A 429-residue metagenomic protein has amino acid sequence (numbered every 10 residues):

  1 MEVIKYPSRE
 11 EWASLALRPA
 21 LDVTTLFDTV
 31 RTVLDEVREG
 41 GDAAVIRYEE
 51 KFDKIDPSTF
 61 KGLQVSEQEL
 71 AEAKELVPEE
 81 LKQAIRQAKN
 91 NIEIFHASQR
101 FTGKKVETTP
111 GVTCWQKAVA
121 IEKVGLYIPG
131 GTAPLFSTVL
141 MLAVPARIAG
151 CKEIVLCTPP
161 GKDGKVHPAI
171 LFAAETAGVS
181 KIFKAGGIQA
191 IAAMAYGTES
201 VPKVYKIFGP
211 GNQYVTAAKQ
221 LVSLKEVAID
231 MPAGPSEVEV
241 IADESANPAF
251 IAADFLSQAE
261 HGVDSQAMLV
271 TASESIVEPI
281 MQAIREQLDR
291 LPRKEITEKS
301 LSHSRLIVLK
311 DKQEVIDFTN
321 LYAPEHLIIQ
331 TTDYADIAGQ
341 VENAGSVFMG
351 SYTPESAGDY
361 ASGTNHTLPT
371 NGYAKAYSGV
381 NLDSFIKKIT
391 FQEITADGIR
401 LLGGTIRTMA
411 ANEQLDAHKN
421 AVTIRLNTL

Functional and structural regions predicted by a protein language model:
M1-E122: N-terminal Rossmann-like NAD(P)+-binding subdomain of aldehyde/semialdehyde dehydrogenases
M1-S8, K181-G186, L306-D311: Short acidic-hydrophobic, aromatic-tinged amphipathic segments that line or gate anion-handling sites
V106-F172: Conserved small-residue-rich beta-alpha loop and adjacent elements that most often cradle the phosphate/pyrophosphate
K152-G161, A267-E274, I280: Short internal beta-strands
G178-Q266: Conserved NAD(P)+-binding/catalytic subdomain of aldehyde/semialdehyde dehydrogenases
H261, L269-A344: A glycine- and small/hydrophobic-rich beta-loop-beta segment that serves as a flexible "lid/hinge" or phosphate-binding
N320-L429: C-terminal core of ALDH-fold dehydrogenases
